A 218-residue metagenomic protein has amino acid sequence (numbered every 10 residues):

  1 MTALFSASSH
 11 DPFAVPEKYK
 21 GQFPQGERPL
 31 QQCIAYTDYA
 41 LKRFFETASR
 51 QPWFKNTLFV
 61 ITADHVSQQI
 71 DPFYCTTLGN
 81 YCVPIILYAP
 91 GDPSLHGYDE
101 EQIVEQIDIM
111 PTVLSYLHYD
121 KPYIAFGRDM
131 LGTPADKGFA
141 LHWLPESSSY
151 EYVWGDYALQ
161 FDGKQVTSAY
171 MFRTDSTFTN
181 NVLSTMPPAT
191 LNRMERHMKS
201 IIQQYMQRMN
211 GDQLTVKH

Functional and structural regions predicted by a protein language model:
M1-H218: Solvent-exposed soluble domains appended to multi-pass membrane proteins
